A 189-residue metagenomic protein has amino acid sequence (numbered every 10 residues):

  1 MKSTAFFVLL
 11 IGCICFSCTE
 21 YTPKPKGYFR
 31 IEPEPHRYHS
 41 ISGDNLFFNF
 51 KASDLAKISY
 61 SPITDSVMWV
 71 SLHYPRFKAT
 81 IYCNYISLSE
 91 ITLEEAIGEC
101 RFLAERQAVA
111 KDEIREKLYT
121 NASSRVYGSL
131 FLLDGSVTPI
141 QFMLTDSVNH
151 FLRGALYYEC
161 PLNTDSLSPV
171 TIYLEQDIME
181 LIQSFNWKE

Functional and structural regions predicted by a protein language model:
M1-A5: Positively charged n-region of N-terminal signal peptides that target proteins for export
I14-S17: C-terminal motif of bacterial Sec signal peptides marking the signal peptidase cleavage site
T19-T22: Bacterial signal peptide processing site
K26-L46: Post-signal peptide N-terminal segment of mature Sec-exported envelope proteins
N45-R101: Secretory pathway targeting signatures of secreted, lumenal, and periplasmic proteins
A56, A155-E189: Surface-exposed amphipathic alpha-helical segments
I81-E90, I140-F142, T164-I172: Second-shell loop/turn segments in exported
G98-A155: Signature of long, low-cysteine stretches enriched in small and polar/charged residues
